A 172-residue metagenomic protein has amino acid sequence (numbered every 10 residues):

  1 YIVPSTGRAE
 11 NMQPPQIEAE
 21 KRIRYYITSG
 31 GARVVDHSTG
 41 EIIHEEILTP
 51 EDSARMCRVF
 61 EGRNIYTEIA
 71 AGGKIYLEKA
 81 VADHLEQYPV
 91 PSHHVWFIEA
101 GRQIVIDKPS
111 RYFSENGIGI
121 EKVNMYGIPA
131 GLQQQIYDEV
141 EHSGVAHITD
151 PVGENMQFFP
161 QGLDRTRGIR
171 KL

Functional and structural regions predicted by a protein language model:
Y1-P91: Active-site phosphate-binding/coordination module
V59, R63, A70-L172: Conserved acidic, metal-coordinating active-site core of Asp-based, Mg2+-dependent phosphoryl-transfer enzymes
